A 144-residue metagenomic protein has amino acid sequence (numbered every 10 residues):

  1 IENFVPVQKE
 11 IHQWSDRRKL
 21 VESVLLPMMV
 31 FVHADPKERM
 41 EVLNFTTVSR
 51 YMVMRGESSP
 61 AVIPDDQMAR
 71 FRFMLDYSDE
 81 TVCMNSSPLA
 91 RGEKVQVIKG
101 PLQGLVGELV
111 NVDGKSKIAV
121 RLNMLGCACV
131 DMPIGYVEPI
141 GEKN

Functional and structural regions predicted by a protein language model:
I1-R91, L109, A119-N144: Acidic-enriched and Gly/Ser
L89-R91, I98-L105: Short coil-to-beta-strand transition motifs
G104-V112: Short beta-strand-centered aromatic/proline hotspots
K115-K117: A generic structural signal for beta-strand entry/edge sites
